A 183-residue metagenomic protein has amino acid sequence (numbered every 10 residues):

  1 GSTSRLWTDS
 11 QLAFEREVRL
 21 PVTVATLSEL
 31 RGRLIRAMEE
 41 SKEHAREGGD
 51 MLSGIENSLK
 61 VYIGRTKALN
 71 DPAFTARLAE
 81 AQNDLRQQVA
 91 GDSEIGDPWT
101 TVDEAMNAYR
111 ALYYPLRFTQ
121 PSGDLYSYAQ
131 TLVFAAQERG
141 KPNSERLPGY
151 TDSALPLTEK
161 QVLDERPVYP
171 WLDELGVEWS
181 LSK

Functional and structural regions predicted by a protein language model:
G1-K183: Terminal presequence/propeptide segments associated with secretion/organelle targeting and zymogen/polyprotein
